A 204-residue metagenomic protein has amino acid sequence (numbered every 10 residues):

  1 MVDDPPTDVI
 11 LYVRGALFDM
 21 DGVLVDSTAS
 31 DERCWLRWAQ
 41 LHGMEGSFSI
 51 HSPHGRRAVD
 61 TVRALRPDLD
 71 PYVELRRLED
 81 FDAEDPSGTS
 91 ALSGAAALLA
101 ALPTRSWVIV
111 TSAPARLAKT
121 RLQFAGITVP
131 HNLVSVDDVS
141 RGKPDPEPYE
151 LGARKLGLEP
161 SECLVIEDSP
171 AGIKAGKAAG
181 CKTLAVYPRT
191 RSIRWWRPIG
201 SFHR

Functional and structural regions predicted by a protein language model:
M1-R14, A96, A100, A115-R204: Asp-based, Mg2+/Mn2+-dependent phosphohydrolase catalytic module
D4-P103, P114-R116, I127: N-terminal helical cap/lid subdomain that shapes the substrate entry/recognition surface in HAD-like hydrolases
L24, H51, W107-V110, R141 (+1 more regions): Conserved SAM-binding loop
L36-A39, V108, W196-R197: Short linear interaction motif-like sites in intrinsically disordered regions of transcription factors
R105-W107, C181: Short phosphate-binding/catalytic loops that engage adenosine nucleotides
